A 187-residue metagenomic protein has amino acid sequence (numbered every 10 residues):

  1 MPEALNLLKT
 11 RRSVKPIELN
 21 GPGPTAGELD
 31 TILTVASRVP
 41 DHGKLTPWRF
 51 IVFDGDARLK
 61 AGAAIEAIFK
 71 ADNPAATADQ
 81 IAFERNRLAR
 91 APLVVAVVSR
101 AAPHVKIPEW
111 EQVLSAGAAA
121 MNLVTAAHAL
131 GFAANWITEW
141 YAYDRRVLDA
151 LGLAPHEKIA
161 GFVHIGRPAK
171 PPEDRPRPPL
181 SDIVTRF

Functional and structural regions predicted by a protein language model:
M1-R90, F187: N-terminal amphipathic, basic helical "cap/leader" segment at the start of enzyme domains
N6-T10, I159-F187: C-terminal helix-cap and adjacent tail motif
A36, V95, A101-D149: Small-aliphatic-rich amphipathic alpha-helix that forms the alpha element of a beta-alpha
G55-K60, E66-A67, A101-P103, R145 (+1 more regions): Short, charged/polar surface micro-motifs in flexible loops or helix N-caps
K70, A89-A102: Acidic-glycine-rich active-site phosphate/pyrophosphate-binding loop
V147-A160: Short, electropositive alpha-helical surface patch
